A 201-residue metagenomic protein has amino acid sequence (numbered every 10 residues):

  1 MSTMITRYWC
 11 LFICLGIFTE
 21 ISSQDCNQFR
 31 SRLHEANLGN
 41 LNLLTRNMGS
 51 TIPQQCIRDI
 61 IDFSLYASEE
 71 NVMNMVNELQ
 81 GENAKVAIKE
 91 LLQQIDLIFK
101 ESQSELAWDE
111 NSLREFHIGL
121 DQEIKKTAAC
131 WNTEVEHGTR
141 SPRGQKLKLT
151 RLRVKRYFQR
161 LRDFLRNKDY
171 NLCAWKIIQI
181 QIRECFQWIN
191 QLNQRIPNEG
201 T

Functional and structural regions predicted by a protein language model:
M1-M4, C14-S31, G200: N-terminal signal peptide
T6-C10: Long, low-complexity intrinsically disordered regions
F12-L15, L92: Alpha-helical repeat solenoid scaffolds
T19, N37, G49, F99 (+8 more regions): Eukaryotic basic, amphipathic alpha-helical target segments in cytosolic regions
Q28-N71, V76-Q93: Mature extracytoplasmic or organellar-lumen-exposed domains after removal of signal/transit peptides
V72-G144, R151, F158: Extended, amphipathic alpha-helical segments that serve as helical scaffolds
Q145-T201: Eukaryote-biased recognition of C-terminal alpha-helical segments
